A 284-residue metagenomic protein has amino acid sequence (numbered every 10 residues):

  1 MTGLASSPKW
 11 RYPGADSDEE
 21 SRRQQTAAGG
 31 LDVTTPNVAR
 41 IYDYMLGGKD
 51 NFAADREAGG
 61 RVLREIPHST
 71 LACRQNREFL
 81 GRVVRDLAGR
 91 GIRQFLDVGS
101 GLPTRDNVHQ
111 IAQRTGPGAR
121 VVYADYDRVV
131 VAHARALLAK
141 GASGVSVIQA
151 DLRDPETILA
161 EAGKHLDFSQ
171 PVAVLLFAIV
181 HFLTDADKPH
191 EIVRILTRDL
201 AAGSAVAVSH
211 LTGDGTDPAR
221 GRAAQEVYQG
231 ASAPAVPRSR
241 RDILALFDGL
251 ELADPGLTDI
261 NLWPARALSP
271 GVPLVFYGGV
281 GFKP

Functional and structural regions predicted by a protein language model:
M1, A186, R220: Anion-recognition interface
M1-A150, D154-E156, A160-F168, T197: Rossmann-like AdoMet
S146, V172-L176, I192-L211: Conserved beta-strand signature within the Rossmann-like core of class I S-adenosyl-L-methionine
L152-R153, A162-E191, L196: A short SAM/SAH-binding and catalytic strip from SAM-dependent methyltransferases
I179-F182, L211-T216: Short "lid" loop at the C-terminus of a central beta-strand within the Rossmann-like core of SAM-dependent
D217-A233: Short, glycine-/aromatic-enriched active-site segment of Class I SAM-dependent methyltransferases
A233-L257: Short alpha-helix
G256, N261-P284: Core SAM-dependent methyltransferase catalytic element
